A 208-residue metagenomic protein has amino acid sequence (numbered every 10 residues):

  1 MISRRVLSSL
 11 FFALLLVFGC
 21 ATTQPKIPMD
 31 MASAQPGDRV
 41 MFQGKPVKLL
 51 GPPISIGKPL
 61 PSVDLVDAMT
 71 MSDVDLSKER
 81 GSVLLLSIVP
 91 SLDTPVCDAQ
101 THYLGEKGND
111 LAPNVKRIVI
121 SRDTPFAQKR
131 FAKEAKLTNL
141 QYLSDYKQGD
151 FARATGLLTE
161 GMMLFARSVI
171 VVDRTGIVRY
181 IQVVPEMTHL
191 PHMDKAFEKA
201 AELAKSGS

Functional and structural regions predicted by a protein language model:
I2-V6, L14-V66: N-terminal targeting signals for export/organelle localization
S55-G57, E160-M163: Short loop/turn motifs at secondary-structure junctions and domain boundaries
P59, V83, L164-A166: Short, small/polar residue-rich loop motifs at catalytic or cofactor-binding pockets
V66-D67, V172: Hydrophobic alpha-helical segments, especially N-terminal targeting/anchoring helices
V74-L104: Short active-site neighborhood of thiol/selenol oxidoreductases, capturing the structured segment around
D98-L137, Y142, G149-F151: Structural microenvironment flanking redox-active thiols in thiol-disulfide oxidoreductases
R153-T159: Short, basic/aromatic recognition patches
A166-S208: Thiol-/selenol-based redox modules, centered on thioredoxin-like and closely related oxidoreductase domains
